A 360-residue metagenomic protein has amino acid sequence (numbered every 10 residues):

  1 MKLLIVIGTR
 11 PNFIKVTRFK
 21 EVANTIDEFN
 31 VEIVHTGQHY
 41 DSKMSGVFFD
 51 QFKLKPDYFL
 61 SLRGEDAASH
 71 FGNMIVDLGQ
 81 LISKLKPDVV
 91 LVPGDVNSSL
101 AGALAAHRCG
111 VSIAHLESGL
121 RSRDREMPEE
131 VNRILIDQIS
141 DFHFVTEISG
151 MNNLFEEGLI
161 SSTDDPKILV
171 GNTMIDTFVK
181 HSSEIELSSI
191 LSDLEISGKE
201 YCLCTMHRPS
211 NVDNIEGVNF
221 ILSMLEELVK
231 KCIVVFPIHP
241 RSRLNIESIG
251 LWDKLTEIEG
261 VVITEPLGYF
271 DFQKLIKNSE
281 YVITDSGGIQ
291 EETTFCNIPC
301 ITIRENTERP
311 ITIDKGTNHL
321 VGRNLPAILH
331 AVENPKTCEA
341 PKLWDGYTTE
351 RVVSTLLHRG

Functional and structural regions predicted by a protein language model:
L4-I7, F13-V22, E28, F48-D50 (+1 more regions): Active-site and donor-binding regions of nucleotide-sugar-utilizing enzymes
I26-E32, K230-V234: A generic structural motif
Q38, G46, E184-N278: Donor-nucleotide binding loops and adjacent catalytic segments primarily of GT-B fold Leloir glycosyltransferases
H39-K43, L62, I139-G217, V321: A nucleotide-sugar donor-handling region in carbohydrate enzymes
H39-K55: N-terminal beta-loop-helix "entrance" segment that forms/cooperates in small-molecule cofactor or anionic ligand
F49, S149, H319-G360: Leloir-type glycosyltransferase catalytic cores
L81-D88, I196-S197, N278, R359: Glycine-rich phosphate-binding loop signature in dinucleotide/nucleotide-binding domains
V92-P93, L104, H115-L116, H143 (+1 more regions): A donor-sugar binding/catalytic signature common to diverse glycosyltransferases and related nucleotide-sugar
